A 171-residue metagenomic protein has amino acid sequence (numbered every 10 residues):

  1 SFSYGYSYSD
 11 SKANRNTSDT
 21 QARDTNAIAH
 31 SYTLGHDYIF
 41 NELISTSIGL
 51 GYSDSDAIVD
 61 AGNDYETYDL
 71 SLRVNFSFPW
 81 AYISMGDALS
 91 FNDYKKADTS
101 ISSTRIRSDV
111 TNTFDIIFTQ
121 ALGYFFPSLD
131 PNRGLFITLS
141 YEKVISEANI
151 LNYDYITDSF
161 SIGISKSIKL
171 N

Functional and structural regions predicted by a protein language model:
S1-N171: Gram-negative and organellar
